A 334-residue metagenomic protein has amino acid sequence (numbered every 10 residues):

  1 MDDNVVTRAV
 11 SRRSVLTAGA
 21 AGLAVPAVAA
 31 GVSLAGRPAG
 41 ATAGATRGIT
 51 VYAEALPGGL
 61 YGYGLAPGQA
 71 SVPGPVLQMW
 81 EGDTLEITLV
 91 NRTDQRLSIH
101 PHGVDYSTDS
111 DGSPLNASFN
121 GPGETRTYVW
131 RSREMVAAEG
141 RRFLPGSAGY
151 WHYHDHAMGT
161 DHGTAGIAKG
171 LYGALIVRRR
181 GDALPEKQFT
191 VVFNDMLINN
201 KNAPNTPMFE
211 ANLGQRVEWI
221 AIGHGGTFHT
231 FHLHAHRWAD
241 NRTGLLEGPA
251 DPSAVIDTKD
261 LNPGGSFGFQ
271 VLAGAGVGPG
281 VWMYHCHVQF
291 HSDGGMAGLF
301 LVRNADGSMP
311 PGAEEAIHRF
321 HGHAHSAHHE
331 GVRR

Functional and structural regions predicted by a protein language model:
M1-V10, A21: N-terminal secretory signal peptides
T7-L16, P38: Twin-arginine (Tat) signal peptide motif
A29-P57, H323-E330: C-terminal segment of N-terminal export signals and the immediately downstream linker at the start of the mature
T46-I176, G226-P263, W282-F300: Histidine- and aromatic-enriched segments that form or immediately flank copper-ligand environments
S71, P185, N199-T206, D251-V255: Active-site-adjacent structural elements in folded domains
T127-W130, G268-L272: Exposed aromatic-hydrophobic patches
G166-D195, P263, G294-R334: Extracytoplasmic/periplasmic copper-protein system
K187-L213: Acidic-aromatic/histidine active-site loop/patch
